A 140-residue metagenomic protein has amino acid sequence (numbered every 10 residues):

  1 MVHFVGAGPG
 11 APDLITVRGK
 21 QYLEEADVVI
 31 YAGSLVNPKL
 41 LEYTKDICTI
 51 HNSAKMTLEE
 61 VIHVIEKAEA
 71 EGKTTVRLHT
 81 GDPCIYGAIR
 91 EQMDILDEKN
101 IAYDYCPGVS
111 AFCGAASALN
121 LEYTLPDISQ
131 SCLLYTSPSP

Functional and structural regions predicted by a protein language model:
M1-V109, G114: Class I S-adenosyl-L-methionine
A111-Y123: Structured adenosyl-cofactor binding patch, chiefly the S-adenosyl-L-methionine
N120-L134: Short, glycine-/small-residue-rich phosphate/pyrophosphate-handling segment
Y135-P140: Conserved small/polar residues in nucleotide/adenosyl-binding loops
